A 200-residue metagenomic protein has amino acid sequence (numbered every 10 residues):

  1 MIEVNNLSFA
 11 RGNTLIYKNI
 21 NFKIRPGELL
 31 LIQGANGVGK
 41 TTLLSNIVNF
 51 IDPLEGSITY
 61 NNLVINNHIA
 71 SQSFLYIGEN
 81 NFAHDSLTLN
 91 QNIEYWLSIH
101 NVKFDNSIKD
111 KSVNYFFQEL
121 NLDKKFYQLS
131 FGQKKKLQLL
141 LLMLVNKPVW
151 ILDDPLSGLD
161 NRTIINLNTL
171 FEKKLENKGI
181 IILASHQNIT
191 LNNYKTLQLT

Functional and structural regions predicted by a protein language model:
I2-V4, I16-N19: Conserved structural motif at the start of ABC-family nucleotide-binding domains
V48: Helix-to-loop junction immediately C-terminal to a conserved catalytic motif
P53-Q72: Conserved ABC transporter NBD signature motif
N80, D85-K103: Q-loop/switch helix immediately C-terminal to the Walker
N106, K111-S130: Conserved ABC nucleotide-binding domain
L139, K178: Hydrophobic anchor residue at the start of the ABC signature
L144-P148: A short, proline-enriched helix->beta-strand linker immediately N-terminal to the Walker B motif in ABC-type P-loop
W150-D154: Catalytic Walker B motif of ABC-type/P-loop ATPase nucleotide-binding domains
